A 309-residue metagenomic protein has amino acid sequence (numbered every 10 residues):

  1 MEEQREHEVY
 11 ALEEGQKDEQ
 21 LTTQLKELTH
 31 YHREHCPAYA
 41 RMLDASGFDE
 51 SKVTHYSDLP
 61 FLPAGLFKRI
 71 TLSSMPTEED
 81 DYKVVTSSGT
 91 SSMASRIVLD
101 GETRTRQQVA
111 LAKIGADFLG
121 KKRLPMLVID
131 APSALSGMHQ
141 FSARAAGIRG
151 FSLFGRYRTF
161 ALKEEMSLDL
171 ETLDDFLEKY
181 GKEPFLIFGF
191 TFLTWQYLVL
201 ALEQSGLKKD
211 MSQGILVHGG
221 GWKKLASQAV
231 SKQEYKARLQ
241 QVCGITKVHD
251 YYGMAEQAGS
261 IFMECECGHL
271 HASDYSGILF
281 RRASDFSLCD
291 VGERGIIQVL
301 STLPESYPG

Functional and structural regions predicted by a protein language model:
M1-L12, Q16-Y31, I148-G309: Active-site glycine/GP-rich loop and adjacent strand/helix microenvironment that borders small-molecule binding pockets
G15, E19, H30, E34-T86 (+5 more regions): Active-site diphosphate/adenylate-binding microenvironment
L62-F67, M138, Q228, A258-F262: Short, solvent-exposed polar/charged micro-motifs at secondary-structure junctions
T86-A94, T191, A255-Q257: Ser/Thr-glycine-rich phosphate-binding loops at phosphate-binding pockets of nucleotides, nucleotide cofactors
S92-D100, L124-A131, R156-A161, L288-D290: Short acidic, glycine/Ser/Thr-rich loop/turn "cap" segments at secondary-structure junctions
R104, Q108-L111, K232, K236: Amphipathic alpha-helical segments in well-structured domains
D117-R149: Conserved AMP-binding loop of ANL adenylate-forming enzymes
